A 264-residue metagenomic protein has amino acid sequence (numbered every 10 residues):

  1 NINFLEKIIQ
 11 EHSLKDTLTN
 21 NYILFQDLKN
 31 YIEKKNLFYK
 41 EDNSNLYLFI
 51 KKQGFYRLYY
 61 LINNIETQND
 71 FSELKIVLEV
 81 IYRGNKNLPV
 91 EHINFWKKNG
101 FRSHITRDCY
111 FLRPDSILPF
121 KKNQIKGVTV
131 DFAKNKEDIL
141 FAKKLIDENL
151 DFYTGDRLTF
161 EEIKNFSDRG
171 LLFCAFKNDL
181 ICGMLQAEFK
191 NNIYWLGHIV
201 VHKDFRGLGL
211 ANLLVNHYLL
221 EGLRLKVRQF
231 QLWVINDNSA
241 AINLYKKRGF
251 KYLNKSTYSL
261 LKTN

Functional and structural regions predicted by a protein language model:
N1-L24, K122-G155: Short amphipathic alpha-helix that is part of the acyltransferase structural core
N20-L74, L185-G197, H202: Conserved donor-binding loop and adjoining core beta-sheet/short helix segment in diverse acyl/aminoacyl transferases
N45-L48, I105, I181-G183, N254: A structural microfeature
I50-Q53, G155-V200: A conserved beta-strand-loop-helix scaffold within acyl/acetyltransferase catalytic domains
L61-K126, Y258-L261: Acyl-donor-binding surface of acyltransferase catalytic domains
N63-K75, V201, G207-L220, R224 (+1 more regions): Conserved acetyl-CoA-binding loop-helix of GNAT-fold acetyltransferases
E79-R83, L196, F230-V234: Conserved hydrophobic beta-strand within the GNAT/NAT acetyltransferase core sheet that lines the active-site cleft
K86-I105, N212, N236-N254: Conserved active-site alpha-helix within GNAT-family acetyltransferase domains
